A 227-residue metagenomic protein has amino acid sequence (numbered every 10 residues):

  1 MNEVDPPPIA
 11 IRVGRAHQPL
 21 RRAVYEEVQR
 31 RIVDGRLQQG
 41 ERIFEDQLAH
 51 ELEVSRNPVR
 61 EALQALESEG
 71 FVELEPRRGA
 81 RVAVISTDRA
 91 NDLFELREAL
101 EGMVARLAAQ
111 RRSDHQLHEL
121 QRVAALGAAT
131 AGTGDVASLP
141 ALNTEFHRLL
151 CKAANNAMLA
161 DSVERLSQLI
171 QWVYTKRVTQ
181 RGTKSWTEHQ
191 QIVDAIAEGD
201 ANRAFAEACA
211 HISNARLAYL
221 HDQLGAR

Functional and structural regions predicted by a protein language model:
M1-Q110, R216, L220-R227: Short linear motifs at protein or domain termini
N2, E27, T179-R227: C-terminal regulatory/effector modules of DNA-binding transcriptional regulators
S68, V72-E73, R165-Q168, R181-T183: Mobile beta-alpha loop/short-helix "lid" or hinge segments that flank ligand
L93, R97, D114-T175, W186-D194 (+1 more regions): Conserved amphipathic alpha-helical segments that form helical-bundle/coiled-coil interaction surfaces
A109-Q110, N155, V178-T179: Short helix-capping/hinge motifs at transmembrane helix termini and TM-loop junctions
